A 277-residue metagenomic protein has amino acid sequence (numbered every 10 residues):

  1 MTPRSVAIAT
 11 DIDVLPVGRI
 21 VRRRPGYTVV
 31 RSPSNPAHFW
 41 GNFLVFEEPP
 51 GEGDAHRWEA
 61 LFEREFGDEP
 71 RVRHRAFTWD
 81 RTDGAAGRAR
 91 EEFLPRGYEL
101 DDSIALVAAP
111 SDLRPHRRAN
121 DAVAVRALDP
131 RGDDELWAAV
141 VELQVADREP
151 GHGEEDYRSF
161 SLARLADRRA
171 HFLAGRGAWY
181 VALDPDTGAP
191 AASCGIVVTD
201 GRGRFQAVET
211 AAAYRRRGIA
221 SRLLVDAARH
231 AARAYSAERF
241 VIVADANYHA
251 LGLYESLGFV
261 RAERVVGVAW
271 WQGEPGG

Functional and structural regions predicted by a protein language model:
M1-H74, G84-A86, R90: N-terminal charged segments
D13-R22, R71-R73, G84, D101-I104 (+2 more regions): A short helix-loop-beta-strand connector motif used in the catalytic cores of GNAT acetyltransferases and, in some
G26-S32, D101-A105, W179-V181, G188-V198 (+2 more regions): Conserved beta-strand in the GNAT
G51, A55-L136, V268-W270: Acyl-donor-binding surface of acyltransferase catalytic domains
A55-E63, A207-A212, R216-R233, G252-S256: Conserved acetyl-CoA-binding loop-helix of GNAT-fold acetyltransferases
F77-A85, A212, F240-L251, V268-E274: Conserved beta-strand-loop-alpha-helix junction that forms the acyl-donor binding cleft
G84-L100, R217, S221, A246-R264: Conserved active-site alpha-helix within GNAT-family acetyltransferase domains
D121-G203: Flexible, substrate/cofactor-facing loop regions flanked by secondary structure within enzyme catalytic domains
